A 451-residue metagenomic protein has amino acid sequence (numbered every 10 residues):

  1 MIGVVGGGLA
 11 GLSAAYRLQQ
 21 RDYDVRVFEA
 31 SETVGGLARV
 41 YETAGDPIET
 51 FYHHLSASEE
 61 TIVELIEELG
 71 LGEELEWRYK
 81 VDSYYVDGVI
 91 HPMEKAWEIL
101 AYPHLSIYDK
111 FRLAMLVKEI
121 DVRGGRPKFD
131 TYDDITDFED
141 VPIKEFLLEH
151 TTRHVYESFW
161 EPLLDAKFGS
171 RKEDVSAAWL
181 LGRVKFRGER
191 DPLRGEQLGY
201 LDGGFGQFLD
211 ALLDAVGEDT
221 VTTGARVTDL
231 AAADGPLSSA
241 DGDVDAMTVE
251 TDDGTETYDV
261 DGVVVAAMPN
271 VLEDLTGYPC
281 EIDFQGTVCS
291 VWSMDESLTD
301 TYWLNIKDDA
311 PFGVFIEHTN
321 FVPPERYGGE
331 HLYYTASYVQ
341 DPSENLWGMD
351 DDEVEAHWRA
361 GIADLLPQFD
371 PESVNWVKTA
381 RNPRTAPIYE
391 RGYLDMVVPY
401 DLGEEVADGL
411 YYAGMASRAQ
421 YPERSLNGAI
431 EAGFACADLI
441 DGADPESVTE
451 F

Functional and structural regions predicted by a protein language model:
M1-V27: N-terminal Rossmann-like FAD-binding beta1-loop-alpha1 element of flavoenzymes
A10, T33, N270: Conserved Rossmann-like nucleotide-cofactor binding loop
Q19-E42: Glycine-rich FAD pyrophosphate-binding loop
A44-D134: Dinucleotide-binding Rossmann-like beta1-alpha1 core, especially the glycine-rich loop that anchors the ADP
E64-L75, D82-H91, T151-R153, V216-V221 (+1 more regions): Feature captures the FAD/FMN-dependent oxidoreductase FAD-binding
R123-D229, G235: Active-site/ligand-binding neighborhood in enzyme catalytic cores
T228-G348, D364-L365, G403: Mid-domain catalytic core of redox enzymes that form a hydrophobic substrate pocket/lid adjacent to a catalytic redox
P324-F451: Conserved flavin/dinucleotide-binding core of flavoenzymes
